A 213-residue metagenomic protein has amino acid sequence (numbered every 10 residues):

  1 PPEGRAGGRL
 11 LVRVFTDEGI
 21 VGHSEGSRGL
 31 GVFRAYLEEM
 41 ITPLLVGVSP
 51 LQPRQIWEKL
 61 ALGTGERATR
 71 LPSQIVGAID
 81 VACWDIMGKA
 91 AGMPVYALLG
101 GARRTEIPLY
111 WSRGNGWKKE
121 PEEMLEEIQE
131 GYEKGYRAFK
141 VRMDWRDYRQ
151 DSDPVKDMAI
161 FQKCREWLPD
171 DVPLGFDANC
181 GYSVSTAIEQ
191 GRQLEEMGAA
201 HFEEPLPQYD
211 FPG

Functional and structural regions predicted by a protein language model:
P1-R13: Short, Gly/Pro- and small/polar-rich lid/capping loops
E3-R5, G101-R103, E166-L168: Solvent-exposed alpha-helices and their adjacent loops that cap or buttress functional pockets in soluble metabolic
R9-L11, A78, P108, A138: Broad gene-expression machinery/nucleic-acid interaction feature
F15-A90: Metal- or metallocofactor-binding catalytic centers and their adjacent structured scaffolds across diverse enzyme
M40, A78, D85-I86, A97 (+3 more regions): Alpha-helical scaffold segments in soluble metabolic enzymes
G47, E66, M93, G101 (+2 more regions): Short, well-ordered coil loops that connect the C-terminus of an alpha-helix to the N-terminus of a beta-strand
D80-W117: Glycine-rich, aromatic-flanked loop segments that form ligand/cofactor-binding clefts across common enzyme folds
T105-E106, Y110-P212: Metal-dependent enolase-superfamily TIM-barrel catalytic cores that perform enediolate-based chemistry
